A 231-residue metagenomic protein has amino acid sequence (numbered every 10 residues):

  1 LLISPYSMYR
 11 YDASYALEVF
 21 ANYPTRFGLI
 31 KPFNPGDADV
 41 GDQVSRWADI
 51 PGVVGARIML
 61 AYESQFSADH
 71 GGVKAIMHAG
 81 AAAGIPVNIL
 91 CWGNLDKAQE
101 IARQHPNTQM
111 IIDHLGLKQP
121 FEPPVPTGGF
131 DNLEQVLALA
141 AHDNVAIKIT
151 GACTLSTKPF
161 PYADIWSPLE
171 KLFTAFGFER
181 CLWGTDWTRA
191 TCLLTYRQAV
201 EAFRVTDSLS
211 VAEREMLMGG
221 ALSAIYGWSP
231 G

Functional and structural regions predicted by a protein language model:
L1-Y11, A202: An N-terminally biased module of ancient metal coordination in phosphate/nucleic-acid-related enzymes
S7-G93, E100-R103, K148-A152: Active-site gating/metal-coordination segments in enzymes
Y9-A13, Q65-F66, Q119-F121, L155-S156 (+1 more regions): Short catalytic/ligand-binding loop motif for oxyanion handling, primarily in non-cytosolic enzymes, centered on
A13-I30, I165-T174, A199-T206: Short, electropositive alpha-helical surface patch
S14, D42-Q43, E122-V125, L194-Y196 (+1 more regions): Short aromatic-enriched loop/helix-cap "lid" or pocket-rim segments at secondary-structure transitions that line
A16, W47, A56, G80 (+6 more regions): Conserved, mostly hydrophobic/aromatic
V54, S67-L182, P230: Catalytic pocket-lining loop regions of alpha/beta-barrel enzymes, especially the amidohydrolase/enolase/GH5 lineages
K171, F176-L182, T191-G231: Mid-to-C-terminal alpha-helical segments outside catalytic/metal-binding sites
